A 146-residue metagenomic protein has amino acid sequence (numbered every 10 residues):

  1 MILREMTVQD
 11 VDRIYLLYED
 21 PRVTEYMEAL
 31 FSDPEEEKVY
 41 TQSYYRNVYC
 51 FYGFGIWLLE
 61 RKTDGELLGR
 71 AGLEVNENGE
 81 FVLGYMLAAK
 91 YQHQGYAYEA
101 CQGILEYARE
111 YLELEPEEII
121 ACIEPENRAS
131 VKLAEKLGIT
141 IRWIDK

Functional and structural regions predicted by a protein language model:
M1-E25, I56-K146: Acyl-donor (CoA/ACP) binding surface of acyl/acetyltransferases
Y18, M27, V48-C50: Hydrophobic residues in alpha-helical segments
R22-S43: Conserved GNAT-fold acetyl-CoA-binding loop/helix
E35, Y49-F51, I144-K146: Proteins with a high burden of low-complexity, intrinsically disordered sequence enriched in S/T/G/P/A and R, requiring
Y45-L58: A short helix-loop-beta-strand connector motif used in the catalytic cores of GNAT acetyltransferases and, in some
